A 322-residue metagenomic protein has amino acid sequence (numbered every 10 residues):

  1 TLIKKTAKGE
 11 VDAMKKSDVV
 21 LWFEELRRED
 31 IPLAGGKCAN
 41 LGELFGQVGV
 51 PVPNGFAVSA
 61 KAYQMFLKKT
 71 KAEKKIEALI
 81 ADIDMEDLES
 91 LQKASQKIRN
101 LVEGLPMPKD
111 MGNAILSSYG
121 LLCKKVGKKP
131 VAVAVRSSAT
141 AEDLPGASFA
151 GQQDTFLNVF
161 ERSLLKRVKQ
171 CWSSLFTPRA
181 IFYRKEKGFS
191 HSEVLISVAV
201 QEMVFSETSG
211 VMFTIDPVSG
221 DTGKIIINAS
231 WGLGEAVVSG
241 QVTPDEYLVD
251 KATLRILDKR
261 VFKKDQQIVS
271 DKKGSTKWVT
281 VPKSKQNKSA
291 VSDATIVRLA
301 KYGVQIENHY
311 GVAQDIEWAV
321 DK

Functional and structural regions predicted by a protein language model:
L2-K4, G9-A199, T208, V279 (+2 more regions): N-terminal beta-alpha lobe that positions the nucleotide/phosphoryl donor in ATP/NTP-coupled carboxylate activation
A39-N40, G46, S59, T155 (+4 more regions): Short, electropositive, low-hydrophobicity segments enriched in small/polar residues
A141, S206, L233-E235: Short loop/turn segments at secondary-structure transitions that flank enzyme active sites
G146-S148, V211, A236-S239: Short conserved micro-motifs at the rims of enzyme active sites and ligand-binding pockets
T208-S209, I215-D216: Segments forming glycine/polar-rich beta-alpha architectures that bind adenosine-containing cofactors
K224-D315, V320-D321: Conserved catalytic alpha/beta cores of large enzymes that bind or transform nucleotide phosphates and polynucleotides
